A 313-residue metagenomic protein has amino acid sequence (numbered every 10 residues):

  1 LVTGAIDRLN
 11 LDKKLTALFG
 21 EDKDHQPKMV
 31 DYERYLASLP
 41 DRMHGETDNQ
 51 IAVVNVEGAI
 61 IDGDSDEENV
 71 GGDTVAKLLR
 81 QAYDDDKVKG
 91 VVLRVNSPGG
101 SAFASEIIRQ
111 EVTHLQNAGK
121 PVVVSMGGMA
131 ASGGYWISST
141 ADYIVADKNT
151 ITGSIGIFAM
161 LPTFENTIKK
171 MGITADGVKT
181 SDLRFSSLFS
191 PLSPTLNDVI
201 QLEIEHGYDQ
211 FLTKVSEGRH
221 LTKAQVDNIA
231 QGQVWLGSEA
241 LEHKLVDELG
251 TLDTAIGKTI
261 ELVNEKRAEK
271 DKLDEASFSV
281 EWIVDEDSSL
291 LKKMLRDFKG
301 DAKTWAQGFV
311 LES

Functional and structural regions predicted by a protein language model:
L1, D22, A118, A131 (+2 more regions): Catalytic-center loop of serine/cysteine hydrolases
L1-K87, R94, K179-T180, S186-S187 (+4 more regions): Intrinsically disordered, low-complexity segments enriched in small/flexible residues
L1-V2, L18, T222-L249: Amphipathic alpha-helical substructures
V2, I61-E68, R94-S101, I151-I155 (+3 more regions): Second-shell loop/turn segments in exported
G4-K13, A141-G156, V246-I256: Gly/Pro- and small hydrophobic-enriched strand-loop and loop-to-helix capping segments that sit at the rims
D12, T16, G72, A76-R80 (+12 more regions): Extracytoplasmic/secreted envelope proteins and their assembly/folding machinery, especially bacterial periplasmic
D41-T167: Cleft-lining beta-strand/loop regions that shape enzyme active-site pockets
S105-E111, L115, G119, T213-R219 (+1 more regions): Generic long, charged, amphipathic alpha-helical segments
